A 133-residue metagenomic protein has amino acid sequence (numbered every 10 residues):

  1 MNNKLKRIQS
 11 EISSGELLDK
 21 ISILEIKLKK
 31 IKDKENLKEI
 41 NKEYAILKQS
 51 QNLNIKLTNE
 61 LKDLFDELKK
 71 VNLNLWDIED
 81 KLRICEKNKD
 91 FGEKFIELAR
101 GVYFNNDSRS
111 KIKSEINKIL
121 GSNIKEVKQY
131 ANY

Functional and structural regions predicted by a protein language model:
M1-Y133: Extended, charge-rich alpha-helical interface modules
